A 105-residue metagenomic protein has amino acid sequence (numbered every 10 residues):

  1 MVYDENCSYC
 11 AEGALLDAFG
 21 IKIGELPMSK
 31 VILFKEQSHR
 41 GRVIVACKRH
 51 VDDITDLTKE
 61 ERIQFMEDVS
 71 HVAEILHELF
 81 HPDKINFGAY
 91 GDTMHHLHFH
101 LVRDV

Functional and structural regions predicted by a protein language model:
M1-V105: HIT superfamily nucleotide-processing domains
